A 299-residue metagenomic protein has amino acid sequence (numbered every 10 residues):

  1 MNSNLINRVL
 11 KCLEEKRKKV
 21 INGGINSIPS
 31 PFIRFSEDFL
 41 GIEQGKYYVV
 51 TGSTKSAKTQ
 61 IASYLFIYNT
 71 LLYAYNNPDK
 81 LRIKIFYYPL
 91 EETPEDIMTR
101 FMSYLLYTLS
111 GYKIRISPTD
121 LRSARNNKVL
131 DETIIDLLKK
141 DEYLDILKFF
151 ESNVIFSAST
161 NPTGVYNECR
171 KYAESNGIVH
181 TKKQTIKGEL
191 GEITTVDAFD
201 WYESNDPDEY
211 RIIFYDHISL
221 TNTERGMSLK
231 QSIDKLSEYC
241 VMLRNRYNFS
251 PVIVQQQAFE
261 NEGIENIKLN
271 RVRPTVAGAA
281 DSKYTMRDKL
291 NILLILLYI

Functional and structural regions predicted by a protein language model:
N2-G111, Y143-L144, M286: The Walker A/P-loop phosphate-binding site
G24, I155-S157, N222-S232, E265-V272: Flexible beta-alpha connector loops of hexameric P-loop NTPases
S30, E37, Y73-P207: Cytosolic-facing regulatory segments adjacent to core modules
G41-I42, P78-K80, K148-F149, N205-P207 (+2 more regions): Conserved catalytic network of the ASCE P-loop NTPase/AAA+ motor domain
K55, E238-I299: Phosphate-binding/switch region of NTP-binding enzymes
E91-E95, T160-T163, S219-L220, Q257-N261 (+1 more regions): Conserved nucleotide-binding/hydrolysis micro-motifs of P-loop NTPases
E151-N153, D208-I212, Y247-V252: Loop/turn-to-beta-strand initiation segments
T181-Q184, E203-N222, M227-L236: Helical hairpin unit composed of two closely spaced alpha helices linked by a short loop
